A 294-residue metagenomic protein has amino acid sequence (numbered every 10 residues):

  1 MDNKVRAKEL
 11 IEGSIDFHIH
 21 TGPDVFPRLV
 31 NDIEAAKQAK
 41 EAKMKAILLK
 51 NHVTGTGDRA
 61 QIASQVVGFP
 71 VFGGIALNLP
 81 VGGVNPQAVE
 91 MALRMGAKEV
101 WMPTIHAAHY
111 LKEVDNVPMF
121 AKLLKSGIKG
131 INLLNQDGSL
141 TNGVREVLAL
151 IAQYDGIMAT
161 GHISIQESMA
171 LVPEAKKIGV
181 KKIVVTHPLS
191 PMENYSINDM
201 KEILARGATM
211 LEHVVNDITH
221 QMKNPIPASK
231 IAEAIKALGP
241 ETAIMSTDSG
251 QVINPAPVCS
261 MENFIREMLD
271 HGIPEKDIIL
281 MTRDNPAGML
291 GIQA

Functional and structural regions predicted by a protein language model:
M1-F69: An N-terminally biased module of ancient metal coordination in phosphate/nucleic-acid-related enzymes
V5, M102-G143, F264-I265: Active-site gating loops and adjacent loop-to-helix segments of metal-dependent hydrolytic enzymes
K8, A60-G68, E90-G96, A149-A152 (+3 more regions): Acidic (Asp/Glu)-rich catalytic clusters
S14-D16, A46, P70-F72, K98-W101 (+4 more regions): Structural preference for beta-strand elements that scaffold enzyme active sites
V30-E34, S196-M200, N224-A232, C259-F264: Charged helix-capping and loop-helix junction motifs
A149, Y154-G161, I165-P225, I244: Catalytic pocket-lining loop regions of alpha/beta-barrel enzymes, especially the amidohydrolase/enolase/GH5 lineages
P240-P257: Short acidic/histidine-rich active-site segments
V258-A294: Mid-to-C-terminal alpha-helical segments outside catalytic/metal-binding sites
